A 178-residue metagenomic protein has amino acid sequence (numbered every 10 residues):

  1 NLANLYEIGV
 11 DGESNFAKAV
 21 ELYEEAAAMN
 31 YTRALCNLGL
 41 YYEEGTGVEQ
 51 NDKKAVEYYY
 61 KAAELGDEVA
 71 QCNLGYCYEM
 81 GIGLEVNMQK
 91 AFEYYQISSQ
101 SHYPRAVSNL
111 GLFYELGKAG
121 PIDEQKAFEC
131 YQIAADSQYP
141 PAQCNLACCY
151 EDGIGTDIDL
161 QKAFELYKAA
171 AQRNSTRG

Functional and structural regions predicted by a protein language model:
N1-I8, G12, L22, L35-E44 (+3 more regions): Hydrophobic face of amphipathic alpha-helices that form TPR/SEL1-like repeat modules and related alpha-solenoid
N1-L5, G111-F113, F128, Y167 (+1 more regions): Intrinsically disordered, low-complexity linker/propeptide segments enriched in Ser/Thr/Gly/Pro and acidic residues
I8-V10, N15, Y23, A28-T32 (+11 more regions): Short helix-capping/linker turns of helical repeat alpha-solenoids
D11, A28, L35, L84 (+6 more regions): Intrinsically disordered, low-complexity tandem-repeat regions
K54, Y59-K61, Y95: Intrinsically disordered, low-complexity repeat tracts enriched in Gly/Pro/Ser/Thr and acidic residues, frequently
